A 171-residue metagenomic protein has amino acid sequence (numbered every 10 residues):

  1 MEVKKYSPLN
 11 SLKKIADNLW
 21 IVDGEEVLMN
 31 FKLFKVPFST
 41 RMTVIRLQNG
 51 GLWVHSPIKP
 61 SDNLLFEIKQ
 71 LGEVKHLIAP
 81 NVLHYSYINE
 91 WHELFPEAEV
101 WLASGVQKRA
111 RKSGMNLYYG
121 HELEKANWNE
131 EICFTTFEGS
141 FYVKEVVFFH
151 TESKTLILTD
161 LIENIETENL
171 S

Functional and structural regions predicted by a protein language model:
M1-P57, N116-S171: Catalytic core of the metallo-beta-lactamase
V27, K59-S61, L83-Y85, Q107 (+1 more regions): Short, solvent-exposed loop/turn segments at secondary-structure junctions
R46, G51-Q70, V82: Glycine/small-residue-rich interface belts in oligomeric ring/scaffold proteins and their assembly partners
S61-L65, Y85-N89, V143-E145: Short, well-ordered alpha-helical microsegments
E67-N127: Active-site HxH/HxHxD metal-binding segment of metal-dependent hydrolases
